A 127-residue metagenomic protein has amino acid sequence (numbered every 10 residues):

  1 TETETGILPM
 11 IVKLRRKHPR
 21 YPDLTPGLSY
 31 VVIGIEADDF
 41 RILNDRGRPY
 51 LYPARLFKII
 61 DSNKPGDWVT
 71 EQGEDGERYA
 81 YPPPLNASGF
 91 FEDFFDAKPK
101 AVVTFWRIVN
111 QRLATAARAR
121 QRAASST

Functional and structural regions predicted by a protein language model:
T1-P9: Short, Lys/Arg-enriched N-terminal segments with co-localized hydrophobic residues within the first ~10-30 amino acids
T5, Y21, D75-G76: Intrinsic-disorder/low-complexity loop/linker signature
P9, P19-P22, P49, P65 (+2 more regions): Proline-rich intrinsically disordered, low-complexity coils
K13-L56: Basic/aromatic-rich interaction segments and small domains that mediate binding to polyanionic partners
P49, S126-T127: C-terminal accessory regions
P53-P65: Structured surface patches comprising rigid loops and adjacent beta-strands/short helices at the edges of well-ordered
S62-S126: Beta-strand-rich cores of mature extracytoplasmic or soluble domains
